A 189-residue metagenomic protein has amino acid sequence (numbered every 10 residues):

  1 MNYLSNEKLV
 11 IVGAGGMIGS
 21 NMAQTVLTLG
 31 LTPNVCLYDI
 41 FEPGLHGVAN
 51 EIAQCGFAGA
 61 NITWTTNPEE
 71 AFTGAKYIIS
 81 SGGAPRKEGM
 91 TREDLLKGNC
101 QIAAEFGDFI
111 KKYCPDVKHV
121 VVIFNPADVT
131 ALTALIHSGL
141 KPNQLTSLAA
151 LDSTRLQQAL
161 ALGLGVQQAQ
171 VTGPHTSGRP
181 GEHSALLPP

Functional and structural regions predicted by a protein language model:
N6, L31-A75: Conserved N-terminal Rossmann-fold NAD(P) cofactor-binding segment
K8-L9, V120: Conserved hydrophobic helix-helix packing surfaces used for dimerization/oligomerization
G15: Conserved glycine-rich cofactor-binding loop
G19-S20: N-terminal Rossmann-fold NAD(P) dinucleotide-binding loop
T28-N34, G139-P142: Conserved S-adenosyl-L-methionine
C55-H119: Rossmann-like NAD(P)-binding element
T91-Q157: Rossmann-like NAD(P)(H) cofactor-binding subdomain of soluble oxidoreductases
Q157-P189: Substrate/ligand-engaging "lid" and interaction regions
